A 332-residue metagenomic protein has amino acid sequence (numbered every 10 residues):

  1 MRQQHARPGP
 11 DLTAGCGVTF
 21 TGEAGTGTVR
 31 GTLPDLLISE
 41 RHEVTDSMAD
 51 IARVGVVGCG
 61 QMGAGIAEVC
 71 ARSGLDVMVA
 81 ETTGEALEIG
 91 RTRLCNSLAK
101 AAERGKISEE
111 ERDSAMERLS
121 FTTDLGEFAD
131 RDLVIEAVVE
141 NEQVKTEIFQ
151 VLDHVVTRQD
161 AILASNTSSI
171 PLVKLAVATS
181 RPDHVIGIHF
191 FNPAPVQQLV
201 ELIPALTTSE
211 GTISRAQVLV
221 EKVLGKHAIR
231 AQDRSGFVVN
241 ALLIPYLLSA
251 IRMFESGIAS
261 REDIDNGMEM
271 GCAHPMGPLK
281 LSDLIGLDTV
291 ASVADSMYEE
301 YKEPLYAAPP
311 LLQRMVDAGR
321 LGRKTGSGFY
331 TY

Functional and structural regions predicted by a protein language model:
Q3-H5, H42: Low-complexity, intrinsically disordered or signal/transmembrane-proximal segments
P8-P10: Compositionally biased, intrinsically disordered low-complexity segments enriched in Pro/Arg/Gln/His
L36-K100, R104, V155: NAD(P)+-binding Rossmann beta1-loop-alpha1 motif at the extreme N-terminus of oxidoreductases
L37, H42-D46, G211-S214, E221-D233 (+2 more regions): NAD(P)-dependent Rossmann-like dehydrogenase/reductase catalytic/cofactor-binding core
E85-I89, K100-L163, I170: Rossmann-like NAD(P)-binding element
A161-Q232, N240-A241: Rossmann-fold dinucleotide-binding core
